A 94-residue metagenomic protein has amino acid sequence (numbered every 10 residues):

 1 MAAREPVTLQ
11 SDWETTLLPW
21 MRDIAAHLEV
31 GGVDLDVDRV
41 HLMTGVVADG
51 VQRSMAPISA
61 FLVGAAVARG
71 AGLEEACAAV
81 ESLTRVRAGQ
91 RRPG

Functional and structural regions predicted by a protein language model:
A2-L9, I24-A25, L42, A71-G94: C-terminal binding/interaction regions
Q10-E14, G50-R53: A short, ordered amphipathic alpha-helix with a cationic face
S11-D38: An acidic intrinsically disordered interaction segment
P19, S59-F61, V67-A71, E75-E81: Amphipathic, positively biased hydrophobic alpha-helical segments used for protein targeting and membrane insertion
V30, R53, V86-Q90: A structural signal for alpha-helix termini and helix-coil/disorder junctions
G31-G70: Amphipathic, hydrophobic secondary-structure cores in small proteins
